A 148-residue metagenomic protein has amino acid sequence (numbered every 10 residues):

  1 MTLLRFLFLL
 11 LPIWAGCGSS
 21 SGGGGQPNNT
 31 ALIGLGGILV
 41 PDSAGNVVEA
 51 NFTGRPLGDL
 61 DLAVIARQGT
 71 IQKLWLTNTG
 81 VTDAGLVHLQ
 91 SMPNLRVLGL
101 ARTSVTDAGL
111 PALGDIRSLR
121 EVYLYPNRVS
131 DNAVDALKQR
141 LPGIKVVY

Functional and structural regions predicted by a protein language model:
M1-T2: N-terminal secretory signal peptides that target proteins for export/translocation
R5-A15: Bacterial N-terminal signal peptides
L9-L11, T30, I38: Exposed boundary/loop context
C17-S21: Bacterial signal peptide processing site
P27, G34-I38, D42-Y148: Concave beta-strand-loop units of leucine-rich repeat
